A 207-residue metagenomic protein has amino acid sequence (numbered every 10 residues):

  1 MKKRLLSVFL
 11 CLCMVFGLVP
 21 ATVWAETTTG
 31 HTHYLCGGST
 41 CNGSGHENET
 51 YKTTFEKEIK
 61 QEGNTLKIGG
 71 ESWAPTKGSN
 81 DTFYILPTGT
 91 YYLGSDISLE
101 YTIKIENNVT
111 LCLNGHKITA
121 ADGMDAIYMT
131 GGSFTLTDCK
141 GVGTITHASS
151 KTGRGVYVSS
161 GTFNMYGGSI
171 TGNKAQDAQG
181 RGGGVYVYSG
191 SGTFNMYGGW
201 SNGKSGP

Functional and structural regions predicted by a protein language model:
M1-S7: Positively charged n-region of N-terminal signal peptides that target proteins for export
L10-C11: Outer/extracellular conduits and scaffolds centered on Gram-negative outer-membrane beta-barrels
F16, T90-Y92, T102, N108 (+3 more regions): Solvent-exposed loop/turn and edge beta-strand elements of beta-rich ligand-binding domains
F16-H31: Sec-dependent signal peptide cleavage junction
T27, T32-T102: Acidic Gly/Asp/Thr-rich repetitive segments characteristic of extracellular carbohydrate-active and adhesion proteins
S98-T110, I118-D138, T146-F163, V187-S189: Extracellular beta-strand-rich solenoid/capping regions of secreted or surface-exposed proteins that bind or remodel
G115-G123, T137-T152, Y166-R181, G192-T193 (+1 more regions): Beta-strand-rich solenoid/repeat architectures in extracellular/passenger domains of polysaccharide-targeting enzymes
